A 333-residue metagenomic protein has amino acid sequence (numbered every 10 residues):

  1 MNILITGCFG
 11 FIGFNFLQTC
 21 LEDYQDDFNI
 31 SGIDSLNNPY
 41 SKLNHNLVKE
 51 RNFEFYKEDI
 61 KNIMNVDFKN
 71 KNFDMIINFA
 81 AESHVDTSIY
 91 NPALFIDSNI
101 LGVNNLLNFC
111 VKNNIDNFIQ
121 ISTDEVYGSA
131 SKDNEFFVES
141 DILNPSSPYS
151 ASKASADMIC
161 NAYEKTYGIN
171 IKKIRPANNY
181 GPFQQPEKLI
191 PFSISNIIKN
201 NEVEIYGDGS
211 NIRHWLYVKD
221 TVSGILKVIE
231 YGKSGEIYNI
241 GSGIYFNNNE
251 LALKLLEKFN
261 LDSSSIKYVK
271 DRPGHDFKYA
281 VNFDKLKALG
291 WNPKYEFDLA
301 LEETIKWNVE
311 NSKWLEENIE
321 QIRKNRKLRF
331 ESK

Functional and structural regions predicted by a protein language model:
M1-N179, N311-W314, N325-S332: N-terminal Rossmann-like NAD(P)+-binding domain of SDR-like oxidoreductases, especially those catalyzing
T6, I89, D97-I100, Y149 (+6 more regions): Short, solvent-exposed loop/helix junctions and linker helices that flank or host conserved functional motifs
F11, S83, K132, Q184 (+2 more regions): Short alpha-helical
N15-T19, E58-D59, I197-K333: C-terminal substrate-binding subdomain of Rossmann-fold SDR/epimerase-dehydratase oxidoreductases
S88, S140-N144, I169-P182, S193-L216 (+2 more regions): A conserved pocket-lining segment of Rossmann-fold NAD(P)-dependent short-chain dehydrogenase/reductase
I100-N108, E187, K219-V222, L226: Conserved active-site region of classical short-chain dehydrogenase/reductase
D133, P186-I194: A glycine/serine/threonine-rich, flexible loop-to-helix segment that serves as the NAD(P) cofactor-binding "lid"
S155, I159, Y163, S193 (+2 more regions): Hydrophobic alpha-helix immediately C-terminal to the catalytic Tyr-X-X-X-Lys motif of short-chain
